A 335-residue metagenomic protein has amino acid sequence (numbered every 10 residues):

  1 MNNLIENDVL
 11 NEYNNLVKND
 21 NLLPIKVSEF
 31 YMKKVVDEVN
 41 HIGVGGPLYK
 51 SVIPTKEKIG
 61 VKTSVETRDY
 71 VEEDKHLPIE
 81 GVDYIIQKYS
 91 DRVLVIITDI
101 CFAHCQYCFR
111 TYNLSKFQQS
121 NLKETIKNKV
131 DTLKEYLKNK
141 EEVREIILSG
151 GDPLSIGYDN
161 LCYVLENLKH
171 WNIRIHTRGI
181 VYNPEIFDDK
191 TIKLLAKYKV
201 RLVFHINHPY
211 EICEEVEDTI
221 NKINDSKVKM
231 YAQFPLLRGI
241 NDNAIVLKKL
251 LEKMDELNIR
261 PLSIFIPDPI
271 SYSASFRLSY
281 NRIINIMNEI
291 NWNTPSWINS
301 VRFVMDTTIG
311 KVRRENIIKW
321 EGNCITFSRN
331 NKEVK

Functional and structural regions predicted by a protein language model:
M1-Q87: Flexible, acidic/Gly-rich N-terminal and inter-domain linker regions that tether and position cofactor-handling modules
I5-E12, L16, R178, D188 (+2 more regions): C-terminal intrinsically disordered extensions
P24, P78-T111: N-terminal pre-triad scaffold of radical SAM enzymes
T98-D99, T111, G150-G151, R178 (+1 more regions): Fold-independent oxyanion-binding glycine-rich loops and adjacent beta-strand/coil segments at enzyme active sites
C108-N121: Iron-sulfur (Fe-S) cluster-binding segments and ferredoxin-like electron-carrier domains, especially [2Fe-2S]
Q119-D131: Short cysteine/histidine-rich metal-coordination sites, predominantly Zn2+-binding motifs
N128-E145, G151-T294: Conserved AdoMet/S-adenosylmethionine-binding subsite of the radical SAM
R282-K335: C-terminal accessory extensions appended to soluble enzyme cores
